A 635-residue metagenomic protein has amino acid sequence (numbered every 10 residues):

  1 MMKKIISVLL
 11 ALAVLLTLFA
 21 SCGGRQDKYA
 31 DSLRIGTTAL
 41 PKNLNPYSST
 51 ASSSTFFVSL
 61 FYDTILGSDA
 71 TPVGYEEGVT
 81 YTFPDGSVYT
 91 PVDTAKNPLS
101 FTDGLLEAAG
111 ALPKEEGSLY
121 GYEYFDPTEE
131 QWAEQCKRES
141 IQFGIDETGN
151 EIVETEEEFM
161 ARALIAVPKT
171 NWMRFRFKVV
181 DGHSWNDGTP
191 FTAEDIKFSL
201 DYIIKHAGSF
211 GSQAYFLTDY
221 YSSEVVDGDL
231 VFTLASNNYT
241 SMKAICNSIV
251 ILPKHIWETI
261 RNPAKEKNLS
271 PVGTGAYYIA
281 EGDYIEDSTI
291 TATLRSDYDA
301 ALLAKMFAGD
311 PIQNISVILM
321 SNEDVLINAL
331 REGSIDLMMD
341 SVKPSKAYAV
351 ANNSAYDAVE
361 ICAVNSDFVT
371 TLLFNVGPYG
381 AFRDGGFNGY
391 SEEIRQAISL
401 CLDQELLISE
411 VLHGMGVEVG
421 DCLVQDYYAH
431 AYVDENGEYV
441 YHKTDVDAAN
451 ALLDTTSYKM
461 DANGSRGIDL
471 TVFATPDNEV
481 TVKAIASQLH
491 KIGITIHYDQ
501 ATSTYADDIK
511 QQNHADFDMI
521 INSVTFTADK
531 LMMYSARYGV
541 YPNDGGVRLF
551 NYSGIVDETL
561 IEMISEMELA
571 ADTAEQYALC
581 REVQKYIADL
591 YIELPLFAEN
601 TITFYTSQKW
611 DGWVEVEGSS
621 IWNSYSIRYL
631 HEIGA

Functional and structural regions predicted by a protein language model:
R34, T192-D201, D229-V231, A276 (+7 more regions): Alpha-helical secondary-structure segments
G36-V167, V272: N-terminal lobe/hinge region of extracytoplasmic solute-binding protein
T37-D63, E76-G86, T94-N97, T102 (+6 more regions): A structural "hinge/loop" feature
S49-F57, T289, A397-D434, D477-A486 (+1 more regions): Detector for C-terminal structural segments
V88-T90, A95-P98, T102-E123, K137-R138 (+8 more regions): Append "and occasionally in soluble cytosolic enzymes with long acidic Gly/Pro-rich linkers
R176-K178, K197, S212-R261, K265 (+2 more regions): Surface-exposed binding/hinge segments that line and control ligand-binding clefts or catalytic entry sites
V179, K265, A300-A349, T495: Ligand-site clamp/hinge motif
C246-N314, D324, D447, A451 (+1 more regions): Gly/Pro-rich hinge or "lid" segments in bacterial periplasmic/extracellular proteins
